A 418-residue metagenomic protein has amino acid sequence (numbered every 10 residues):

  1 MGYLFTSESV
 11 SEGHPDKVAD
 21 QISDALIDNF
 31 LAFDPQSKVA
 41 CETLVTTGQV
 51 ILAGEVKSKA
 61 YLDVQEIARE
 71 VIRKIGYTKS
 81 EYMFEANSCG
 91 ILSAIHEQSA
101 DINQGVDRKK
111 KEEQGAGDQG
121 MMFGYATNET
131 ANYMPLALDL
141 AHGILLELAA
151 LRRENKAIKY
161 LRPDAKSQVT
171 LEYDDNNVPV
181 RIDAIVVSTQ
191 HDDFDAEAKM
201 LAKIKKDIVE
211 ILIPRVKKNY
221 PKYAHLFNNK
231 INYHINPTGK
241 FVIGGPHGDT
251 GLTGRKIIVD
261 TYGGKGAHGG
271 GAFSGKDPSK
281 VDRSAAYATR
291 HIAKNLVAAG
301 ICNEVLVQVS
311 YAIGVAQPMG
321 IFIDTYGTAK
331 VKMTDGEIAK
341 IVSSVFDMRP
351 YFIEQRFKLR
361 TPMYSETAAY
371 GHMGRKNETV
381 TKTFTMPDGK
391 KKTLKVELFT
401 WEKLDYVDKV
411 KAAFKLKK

Functional and structural regions predicted by a protein language model:
M1-A40, N155, V407: N-terminal, positively charged regions that mediate nucleic acid binding
T6, G48, E66, R73-I243 (+3 more regions): Glycine-rich, mobile lid/loop segments that gate access to catalytic sites or pores
E8-V10, H14-A19, G115-T130, V242-A267 (+2 more regions): Conserved phosphate/anionic-ligand binding catalytic regions in large, soluble enzymes, centered on
E12-L31, E129-A149, K276-G300: Alpha-helical support elements that line or immediately flank enzyme active sites and cofactor-binding pockets
S37-C41, A165-L171, I231-I235, I301-A312: A short glycine-rich, hydrophobically flanked beta-strand micro-motif that places a catalytic Asp/Glu for divalent metal
V39-S58, I313-Q317: Short, charge-patterned binding micro-sites
T46, E304, Y311-K418: Internal helix-turn-beta structural module
A196-V297: Glycine-rich anion/phosphate-binding loop at the beta-strand->alpha-helix junction
